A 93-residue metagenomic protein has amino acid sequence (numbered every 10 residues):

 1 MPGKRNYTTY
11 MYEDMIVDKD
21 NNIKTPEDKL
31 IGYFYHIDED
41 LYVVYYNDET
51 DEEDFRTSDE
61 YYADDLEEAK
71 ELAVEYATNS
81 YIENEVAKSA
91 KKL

Functional and structural regions predicted by a protein language model:
M1-D48: Short N-terminal "domain-start" leader segments that mark the transition from disordered tails or signal peptides into
P2-D14, Y46-L93: Mixed-charge, Lys/Arg-enriched low-complexity segments
